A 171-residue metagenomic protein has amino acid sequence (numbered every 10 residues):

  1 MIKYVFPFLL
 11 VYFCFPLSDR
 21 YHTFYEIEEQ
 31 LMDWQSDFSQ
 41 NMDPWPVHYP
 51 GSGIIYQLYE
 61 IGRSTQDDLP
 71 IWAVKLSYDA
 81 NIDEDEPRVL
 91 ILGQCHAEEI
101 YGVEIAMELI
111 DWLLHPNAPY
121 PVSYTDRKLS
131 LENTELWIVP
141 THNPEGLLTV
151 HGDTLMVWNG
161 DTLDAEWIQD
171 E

Functional and structural regions predicted by a protein language model:
Y4-Y12: Sec-dependent N-terminal signal peptides
F13-I71: Short glycine- and acidic-rich boundary segments immediately preceding or forming the N-terminal edge of structured
T65-D67, N81-D85: Short, solvent-exposed loop/turn segments that connect beta-strands within catalytic domains and beta-strand-rich
D68, Q94, I138: Divalent metal-coordination and catalytic microenvironments
A73-D83, Q94: Short beta-strand-to-loop junctions in surface cap/lid or active-site-entrance loops
D83-R88, I100-E171: Active-site/substrate-binding loop(s) of hydrolase catalytic cores
I91: Glycine-rich active-site/cofactor-binding loop and its immediate structural neighborhood
A97: Short active-site segment of divalent metal-dependent hydrolases/proteases that encodes the spacing between
